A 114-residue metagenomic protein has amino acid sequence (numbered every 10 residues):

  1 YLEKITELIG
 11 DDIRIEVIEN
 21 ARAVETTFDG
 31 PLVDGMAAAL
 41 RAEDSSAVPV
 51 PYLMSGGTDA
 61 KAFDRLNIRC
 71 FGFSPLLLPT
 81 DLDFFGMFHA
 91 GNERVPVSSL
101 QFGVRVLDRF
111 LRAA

Functional and structural regions predicted by a protein language model:
Y1-F102, D108, R112-A114: Metal-dependent amide/peptide-bond hydrolase catalytic core, centered on the "pita-bread" metallohydrolase fold
